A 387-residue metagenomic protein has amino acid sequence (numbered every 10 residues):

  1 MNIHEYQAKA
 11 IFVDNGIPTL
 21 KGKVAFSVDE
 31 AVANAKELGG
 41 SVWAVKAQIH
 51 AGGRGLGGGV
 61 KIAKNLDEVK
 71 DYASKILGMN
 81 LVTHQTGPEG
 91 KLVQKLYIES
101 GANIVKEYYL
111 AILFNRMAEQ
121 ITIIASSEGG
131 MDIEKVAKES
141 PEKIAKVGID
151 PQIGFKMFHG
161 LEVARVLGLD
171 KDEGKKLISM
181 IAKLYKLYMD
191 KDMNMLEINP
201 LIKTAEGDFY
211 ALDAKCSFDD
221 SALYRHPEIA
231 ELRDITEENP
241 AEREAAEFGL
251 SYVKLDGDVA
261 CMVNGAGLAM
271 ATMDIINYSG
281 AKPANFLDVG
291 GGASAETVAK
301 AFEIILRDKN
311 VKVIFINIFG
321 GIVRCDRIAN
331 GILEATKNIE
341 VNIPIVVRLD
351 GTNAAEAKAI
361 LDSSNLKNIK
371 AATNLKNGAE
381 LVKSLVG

Functional and structural regions predicted by a protein language model:
M1-E197, I202-I316, D326-I328, K337 (+3 more regions): ATP-dependent carboxylate/acyl-activation modules
I318, N342-D350: Short internal beta-strands
G321: Catalytic core of bacterial c-di-GMP phosphodiesterases, primarily the EAL and HD-GYP domains, capturing alpha-helical
R324-I345: Amphipathic alpha-helical interaction surfaces in cytosolic regulatory modules
